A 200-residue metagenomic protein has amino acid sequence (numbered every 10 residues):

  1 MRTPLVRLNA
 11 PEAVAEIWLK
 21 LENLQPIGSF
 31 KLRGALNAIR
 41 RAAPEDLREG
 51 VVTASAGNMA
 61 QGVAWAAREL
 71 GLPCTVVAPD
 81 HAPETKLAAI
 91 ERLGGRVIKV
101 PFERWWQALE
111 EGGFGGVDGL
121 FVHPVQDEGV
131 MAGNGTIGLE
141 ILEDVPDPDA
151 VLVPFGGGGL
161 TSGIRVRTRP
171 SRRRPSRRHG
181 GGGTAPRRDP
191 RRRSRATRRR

Functional and structural regions predicted by a protein language model:
M1-R200: PLP-dependent amino-acid enzyme catalytic core
